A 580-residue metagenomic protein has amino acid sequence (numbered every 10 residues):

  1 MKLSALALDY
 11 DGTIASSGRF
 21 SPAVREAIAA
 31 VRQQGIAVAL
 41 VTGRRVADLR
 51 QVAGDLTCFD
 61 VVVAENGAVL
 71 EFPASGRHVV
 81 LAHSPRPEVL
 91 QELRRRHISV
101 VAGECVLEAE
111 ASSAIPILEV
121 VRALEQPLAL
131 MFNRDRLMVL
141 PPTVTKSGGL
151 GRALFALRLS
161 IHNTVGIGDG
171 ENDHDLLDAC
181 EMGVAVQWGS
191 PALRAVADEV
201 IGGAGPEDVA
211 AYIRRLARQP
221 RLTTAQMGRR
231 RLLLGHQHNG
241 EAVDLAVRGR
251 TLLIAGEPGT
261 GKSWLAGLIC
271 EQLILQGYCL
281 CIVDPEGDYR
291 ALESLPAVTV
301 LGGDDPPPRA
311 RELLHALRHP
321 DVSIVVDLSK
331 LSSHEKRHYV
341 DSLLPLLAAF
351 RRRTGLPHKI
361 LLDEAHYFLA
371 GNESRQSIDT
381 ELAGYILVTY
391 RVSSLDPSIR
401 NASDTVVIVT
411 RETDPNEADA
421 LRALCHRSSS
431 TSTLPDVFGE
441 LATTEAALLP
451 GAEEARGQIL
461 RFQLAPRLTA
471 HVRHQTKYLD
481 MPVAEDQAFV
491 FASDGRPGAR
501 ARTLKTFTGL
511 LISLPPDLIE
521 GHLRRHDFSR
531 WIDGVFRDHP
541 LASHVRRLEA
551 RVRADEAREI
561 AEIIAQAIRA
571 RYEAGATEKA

Functional and structural regions predicted by a protein language model:
M1-K2, S21, L140, S147-G228: Mg2+-dependent phosphoryl-transfer enzymes with acidic/Ser/Thr/Gly-rich catalytic loops
K2-G18, L177: Asp-based phosphoryl-transfer active-site loop
S17-C105: Active-site phosphate-binding/coordination module
G43-R44, P285, D363, Y390-R391 (+1 more regions): Conserved H-loop
R86-A179: Conserved acidic, metal-coordinating active-site core of Asp-based, Mg2+-dependent phosphoryl-transfer enzymes
G228-K359, L369-I386, Y390-S394, I399-A402: P-loop NTPase catalytic phosphate-binding loop
G384, R391-E454: Conserved ATP-driven motor cores of ASCE-family P-loop NTPases powering translocation/secretion/packaging/pilus
T433-A580: Terminal, compositionally biased segments used for targeting/anchoring and flexible tails
